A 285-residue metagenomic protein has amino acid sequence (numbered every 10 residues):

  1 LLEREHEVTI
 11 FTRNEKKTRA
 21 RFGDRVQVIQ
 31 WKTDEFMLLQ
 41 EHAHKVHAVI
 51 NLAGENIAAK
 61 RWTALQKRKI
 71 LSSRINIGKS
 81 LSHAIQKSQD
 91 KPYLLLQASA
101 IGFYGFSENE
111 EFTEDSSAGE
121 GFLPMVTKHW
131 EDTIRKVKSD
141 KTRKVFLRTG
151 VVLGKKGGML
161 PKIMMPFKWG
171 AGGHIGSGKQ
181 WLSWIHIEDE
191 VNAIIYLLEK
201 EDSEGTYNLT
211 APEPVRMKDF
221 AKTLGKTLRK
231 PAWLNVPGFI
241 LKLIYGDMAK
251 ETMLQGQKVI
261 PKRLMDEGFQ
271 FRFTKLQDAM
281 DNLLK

Functional and structural regions predicted by a protein language model:
F22, V26-N76: NAD(P)H-binding glycine-rich loop region in Rossmannoid oxidoreductase-like domains and their noncatalytic homologs
K67, K79-G121: Conserved Rossmann-fold NAD(P)-dependent oxidoreductase catalytic core, especially the SDR/UDP-sugar
S72, F106-F146: Catalytic helix-loop patch of NAD(P)-dependent Rossmann-fold dehydrogenases
P124, R135-F146, G150-W181, I187: NAD(P)-dependent short-chain dehydrogenase/reductase
M164-G172, Q180-V215: Alpha-helical substrate-binding/gating segment
E190, I194, L209, F220 (+2 more regions): Non-catalytic, hydrophobic alpha-helical segments
K200-D247, D281-K285: Mid/C-terminal beta-alpha module of Rossmann-like enzyme folds, strongest in SDR-family dehydrogenases/epimerases
E251-K285: C-terminal amphipathic/interface module of NAD(P)-dependent oxidoreductases and related NAD-binding regulators
